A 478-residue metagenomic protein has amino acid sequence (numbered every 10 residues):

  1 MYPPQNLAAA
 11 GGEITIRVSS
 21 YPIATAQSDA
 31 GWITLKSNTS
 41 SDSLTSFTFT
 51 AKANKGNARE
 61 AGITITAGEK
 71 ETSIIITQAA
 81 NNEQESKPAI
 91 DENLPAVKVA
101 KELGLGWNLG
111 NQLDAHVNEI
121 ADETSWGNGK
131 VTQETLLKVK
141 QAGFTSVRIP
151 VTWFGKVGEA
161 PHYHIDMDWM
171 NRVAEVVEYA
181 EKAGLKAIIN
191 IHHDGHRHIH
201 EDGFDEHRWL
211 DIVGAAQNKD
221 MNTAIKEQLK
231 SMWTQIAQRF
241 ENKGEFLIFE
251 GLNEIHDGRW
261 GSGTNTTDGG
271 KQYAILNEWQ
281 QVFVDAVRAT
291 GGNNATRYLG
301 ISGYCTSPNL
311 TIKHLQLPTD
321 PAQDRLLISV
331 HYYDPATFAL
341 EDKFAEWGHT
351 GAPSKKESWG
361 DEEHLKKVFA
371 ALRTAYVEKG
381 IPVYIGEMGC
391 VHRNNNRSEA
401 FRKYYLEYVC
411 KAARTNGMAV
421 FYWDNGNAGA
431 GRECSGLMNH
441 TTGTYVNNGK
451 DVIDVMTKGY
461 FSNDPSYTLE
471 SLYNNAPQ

Functional and structural regions predicted by a protein language model:
M1-Q27: Solvent-exposed, low-complexity, repeat-rich "mucin-like" stalks and linkers
S20-S46: Surface-exposed binding patches on compact interaction domains or structured appendages
N57-E69: A short beta-strand micro-motif common to beta-rich folds, especially ectodomain repeats
E83-S146: N-terminal carbohydrate-binding accessory modules
L109-V131, E159-I165, T337-H364: Acidic/histidine-rich helix-loop elements that form or flank divalent-metal/phosphate-binding sites at the catalytic
G127-V147, P161-H193, R197-G251, L276-G291: An active-site-proximal structural segment forming one wall of the substrate-binding cleft that immediately precedes
Q217, T223-D361, A370-V391, T415-M418: Active-site region of glycoside hydrolase catalytic domains
N395-Q478: Aromatic-rich peripheral "rim/lid" segments of glycoside hydrolase catalytic domains that contact and position glycan
